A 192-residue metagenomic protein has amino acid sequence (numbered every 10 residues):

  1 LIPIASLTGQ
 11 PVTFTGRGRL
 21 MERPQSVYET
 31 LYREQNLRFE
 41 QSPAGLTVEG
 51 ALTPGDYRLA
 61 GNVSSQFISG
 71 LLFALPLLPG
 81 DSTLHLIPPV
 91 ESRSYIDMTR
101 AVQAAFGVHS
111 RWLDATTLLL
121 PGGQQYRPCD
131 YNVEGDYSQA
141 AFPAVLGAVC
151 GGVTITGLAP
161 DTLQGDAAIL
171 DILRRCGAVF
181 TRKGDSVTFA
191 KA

Functional and structural regions predicted by a protein language model:
I2-A192: Short, structured segments at the rim of ligand-binding sites
